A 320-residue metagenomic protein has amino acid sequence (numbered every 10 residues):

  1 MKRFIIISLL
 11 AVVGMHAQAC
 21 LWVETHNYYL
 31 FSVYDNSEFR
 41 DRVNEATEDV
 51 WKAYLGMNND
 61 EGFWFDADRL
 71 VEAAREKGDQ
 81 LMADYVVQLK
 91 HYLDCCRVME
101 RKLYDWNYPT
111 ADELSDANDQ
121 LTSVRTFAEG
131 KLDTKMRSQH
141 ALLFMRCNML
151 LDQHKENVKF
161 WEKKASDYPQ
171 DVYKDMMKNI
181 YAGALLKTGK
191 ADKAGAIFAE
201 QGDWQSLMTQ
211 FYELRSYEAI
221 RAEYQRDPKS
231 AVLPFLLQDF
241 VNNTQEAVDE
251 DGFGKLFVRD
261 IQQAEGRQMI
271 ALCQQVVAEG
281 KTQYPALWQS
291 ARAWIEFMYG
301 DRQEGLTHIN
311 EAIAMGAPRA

Functional and structural regions predicted by a protein language model:
F4-V13: Sec-dependent N-terminal signal peptides
Q18-C147, L151-A320: Extracytoplasmic/secretory-pathway proteins
